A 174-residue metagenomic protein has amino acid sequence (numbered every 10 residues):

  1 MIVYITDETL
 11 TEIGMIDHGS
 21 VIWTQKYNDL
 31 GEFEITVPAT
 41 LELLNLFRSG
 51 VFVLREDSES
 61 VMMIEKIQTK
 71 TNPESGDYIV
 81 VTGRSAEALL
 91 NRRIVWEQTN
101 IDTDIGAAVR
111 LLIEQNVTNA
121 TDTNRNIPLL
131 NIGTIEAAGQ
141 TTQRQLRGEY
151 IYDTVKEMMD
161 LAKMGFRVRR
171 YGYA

Functional and structural regions predicted by a protein language model:
M1-R48, V81-L90, A107-L111: Juxtamembrane "anchor/assembly" segments of surface/extracellular structural proteins
D17-D29, E42, N72-P73, Y152 (+2 more regions): Catalytic phosphate/metal-binding cores of nucleic-acid and nucleotide-processing enzymes, i.e., regions that mediate
I22-W23, K66-N72, Q143-R144: Catalytic micro-motifs at enzyme active sites that drive phosphoryl/nucleotidyl and oxygen chemistry
L30-E34, P73-V80, Y173-A174: A generic structural signal for beta-strand entry/edge sites
L43-D57, N91-I101: Extended Gly/Ser/Thr-rich low-complexity repeat segments, especially those forming or decorating extracellular
L43-L44, M62-M63, N72-E74, L89-R92: Short active-site-adjacent helix-start/loop capping segments
V53-R84, R167-R169: Short beta-strand and beta-hairpin "edge-sheet" elements
R84-A174: Charged- and aromatic-enriched interaction segments used to assemble and dock large macromolecular complexes
